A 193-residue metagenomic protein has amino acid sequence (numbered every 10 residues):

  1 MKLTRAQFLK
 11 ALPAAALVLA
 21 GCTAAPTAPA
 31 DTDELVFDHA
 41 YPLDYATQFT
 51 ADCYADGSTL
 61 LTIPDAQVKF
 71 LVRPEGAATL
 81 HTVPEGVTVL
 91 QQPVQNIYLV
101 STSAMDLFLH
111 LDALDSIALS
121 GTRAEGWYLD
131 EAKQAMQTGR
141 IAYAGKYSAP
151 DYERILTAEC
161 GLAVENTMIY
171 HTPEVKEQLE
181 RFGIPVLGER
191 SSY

Functional and structural regions predicted by a protein language model:
R5-L9: N-terminal export leaders
A11-A16: Sec-dependent N-terminal signal peptides
A20-G21: C-terminal motif of bacterial Sec signal peptides marking the signal peptidase cleavage site
A24-E34: Bacterial Sec signal peptide processing site at the extreme N-terminus
A28, A46-A51: Short edge beta-strands and adjacent beta->alpha junctions
D38-Y45: N-terminal module-boundary/linker segments of secreted carbohydrate-active enzymes
G57-L156, L162-I169, I184: A short, structured surface patch at a secondary-structure boundary
T172-Y193: Charged, glycine-enriched surface loops/patches that mediate electrostatic binding to polyanionic ligands
